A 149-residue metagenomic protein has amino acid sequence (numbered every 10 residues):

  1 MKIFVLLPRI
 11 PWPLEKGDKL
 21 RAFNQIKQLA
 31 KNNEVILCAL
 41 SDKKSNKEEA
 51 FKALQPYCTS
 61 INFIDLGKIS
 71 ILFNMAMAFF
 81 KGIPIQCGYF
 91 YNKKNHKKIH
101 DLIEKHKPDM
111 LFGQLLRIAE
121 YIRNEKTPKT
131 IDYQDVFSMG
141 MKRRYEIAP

Functional and structural regions predicted by a protein language model:
M1-N62: N-terminal subdomain of nucleotide-sugar transferases
K2, D109-M110, P128: Structural motif
P8, K68-I85, T130-P149: Acceptor-binding helix/loop patch of EC 2.4 sugar-transfer enzymes, predominantly nucleotide-sugar-dependent
I10-W12, D42-K44, K68-I69, L116-A119 (+1 more regions): Short, solvent-exposed loop/turn segments at secondary-structure junctions
E15, K47-E48, F73, Y121-N124 (+1 more regions): Short glycine-/acidic-enriched loop or helix-start segments at secondary-structure transitions that form or flank
N24-Q25, K97-D101, F137: Membrane-proximal helix-turn-helix segments that form the acceptor-binding/catalytic region of lipid-linked
C38, Q114, D132: A cross-family glycoside hydrolase active-site/sugar-binding cleft signature
L72-N124, P149: Conserved nucleotide-sugar donor-binding subdomain of glycosyltransferases
